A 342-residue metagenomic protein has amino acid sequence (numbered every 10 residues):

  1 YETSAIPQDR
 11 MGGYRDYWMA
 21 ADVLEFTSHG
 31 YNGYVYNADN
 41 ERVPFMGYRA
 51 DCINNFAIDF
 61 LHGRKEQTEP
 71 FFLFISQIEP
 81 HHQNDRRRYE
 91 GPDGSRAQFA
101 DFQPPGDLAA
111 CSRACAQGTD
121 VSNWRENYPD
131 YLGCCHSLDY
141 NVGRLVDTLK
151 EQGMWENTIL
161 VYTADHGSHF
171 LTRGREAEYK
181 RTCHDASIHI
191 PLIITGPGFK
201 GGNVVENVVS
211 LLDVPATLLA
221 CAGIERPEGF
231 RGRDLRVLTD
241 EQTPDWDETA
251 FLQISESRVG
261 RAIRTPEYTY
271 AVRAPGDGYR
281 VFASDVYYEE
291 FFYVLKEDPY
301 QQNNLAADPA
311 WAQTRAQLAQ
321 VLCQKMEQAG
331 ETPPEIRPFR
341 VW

Functional and structural regions predicted by a protein language model:
Y1-I6, A21, S76-H81, Y162-G167 (+2 more regions): Short, solvent-exposed turn/loop segments enriched in Gly/Ser/Thr/Pro and often Arg
Q8-E25: Acidic, His- and aromatic-enriched active-site or binding-groove loops in soluble protein domains that engage sugars
V23-G47, F60-V208, C221-I224, E228 (+5 more regions): Active-site-proximal cap/lid insertion segments
A38, H184-A186, I254-A307, P334-I336 (+1 more regions): C-terminal, low-complexity/hydrophilic appendages and adjacent surface loops of extracellular/periplasmic anionic
T119, L305-W342: Long, internal low-complexity/basic segments
L211, P215: Zinc-coordinating Cys/His ligand positions in small cysteine/histidine-rich zinc-finger domains
W246-L252: WW-domain-binding short linear motifs
